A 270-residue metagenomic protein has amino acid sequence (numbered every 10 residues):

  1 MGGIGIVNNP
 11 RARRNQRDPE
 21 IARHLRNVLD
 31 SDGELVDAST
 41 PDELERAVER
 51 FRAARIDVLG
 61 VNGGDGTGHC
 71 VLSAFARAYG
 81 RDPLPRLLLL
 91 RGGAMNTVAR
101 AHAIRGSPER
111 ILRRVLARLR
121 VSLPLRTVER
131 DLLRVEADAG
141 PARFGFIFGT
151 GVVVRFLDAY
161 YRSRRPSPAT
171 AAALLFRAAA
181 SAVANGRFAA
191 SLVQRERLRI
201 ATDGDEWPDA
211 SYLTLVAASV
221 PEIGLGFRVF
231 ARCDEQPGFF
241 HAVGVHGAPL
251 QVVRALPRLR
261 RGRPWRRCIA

Functional and structural regions predicted by a protein language model:
M1-N62, G66-A78, E109-L119: ATP/NTP phosphate-donor binding region
I6, T202-D209, L225-A270: ATP/nucleoside-binding phosphotransfer catalytic cores, i.e., glycine-rich phosphate-binding loops
N9, F156, L215, A242: A residue-level signal for conserved active-site and pocket-lining positions in enzyme catalytic cores
R11-A12, A94, E222: Short, glycine/serine-rich, charged loops/turns that create anion-binding and catalytic segments at active sites
R13-R17, R155, G224-L225: Short N-terminal binding/cap micro-motifs at the start of the first secondary-structure element
D18-E20, L72-F75, R100-H102, D158 (+1 more regions): Short amphipathic alpha-helical segments
L35-A38, R77-L213: Catalytic core of DAGKc-family lipid kinases
G149, V153, V216-A231: Glycine-rich phosphate/pyrophosphate-binding beta-alpha loops
